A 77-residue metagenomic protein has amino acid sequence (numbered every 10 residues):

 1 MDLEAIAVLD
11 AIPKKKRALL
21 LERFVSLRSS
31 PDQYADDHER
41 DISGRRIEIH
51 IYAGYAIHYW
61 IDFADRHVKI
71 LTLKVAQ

Functional and structural regions predicted by a protein language model:
A7, A11, A18-E22, I49-Q77: Enriched for short, Lys/Arg-rich terminal
A11-K14, S29: Secondary-structure boundary motif
K15-A18, Q33: A general structural signal for well-ordered secondary-structure junctions
V25-I51: A short, surface-exposed loop/turn module that caps and links secondary-structure elements
